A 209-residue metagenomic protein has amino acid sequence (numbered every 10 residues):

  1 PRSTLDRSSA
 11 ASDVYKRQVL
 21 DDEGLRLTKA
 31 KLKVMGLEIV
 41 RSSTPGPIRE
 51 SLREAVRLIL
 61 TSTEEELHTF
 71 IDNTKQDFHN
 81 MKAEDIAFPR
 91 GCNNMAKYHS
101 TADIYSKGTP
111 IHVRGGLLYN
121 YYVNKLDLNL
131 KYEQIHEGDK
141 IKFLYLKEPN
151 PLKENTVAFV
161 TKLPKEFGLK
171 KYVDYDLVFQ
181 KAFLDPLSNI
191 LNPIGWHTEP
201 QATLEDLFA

Functional and structural regions predicted by a protein language model:
R2-A11, Y15: Single conserved hydrophobic/aromatic residue that forms the stacking wall/gate of nucleotide- or nucleobase-binding
T4, R17, D21-E23, I48: Generic alpha-helix initiation/capping and coil-helix boundary signal
S9-A10, Q18, E205-A209: DEDD superfamily 3′-5′ metal-dependent exonuclease/proofreading module
G24-A209: Non-catalytic, largely sequence-independent nucleic-acid-binding elements associated with nucleic-acid processing
